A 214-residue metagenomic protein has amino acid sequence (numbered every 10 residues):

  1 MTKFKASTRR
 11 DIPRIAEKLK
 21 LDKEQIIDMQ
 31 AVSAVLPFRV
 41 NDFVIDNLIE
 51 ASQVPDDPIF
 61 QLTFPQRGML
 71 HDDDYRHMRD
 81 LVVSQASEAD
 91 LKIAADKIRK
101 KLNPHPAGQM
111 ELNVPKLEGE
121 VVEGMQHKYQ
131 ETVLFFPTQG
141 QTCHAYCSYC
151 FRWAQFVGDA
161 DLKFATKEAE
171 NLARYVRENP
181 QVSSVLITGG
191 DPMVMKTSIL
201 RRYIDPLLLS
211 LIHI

Functional and structural regions predicted by a protein language model:
M1-H127: Flexible, acidic/Gly-rich N-terminal and inter-domain linker regions that tether and position cofactor-handling modules
Q25-M29, V157, V185-G189: Glycine- and acidic
D28-V32, L36, M125, F135 (+2 more regions): Conserved aromatic-histidine-acidic binding/catalytic patches
H127-T166: Canonical Radical SAM [4Fe-4S] cluster-binding loop centered on the CxxxCxxC motif and its immediate flanking residues
Q141, F151-A154, V176-P180, L207: Short, well-ordered alpha-helical segments in soluble proteins
T166-R174: Active-site glycine-rich loop that binds ribose-phosphate moieties when present
N179-S210: Conserved glycine-rich "GG(E/T)P / GGGxP" loop and the immediately following alpha-helix in the radical SAM core
I212-I214: Conserved small/polar residues in nucleotide/adenosyl-binding loops
